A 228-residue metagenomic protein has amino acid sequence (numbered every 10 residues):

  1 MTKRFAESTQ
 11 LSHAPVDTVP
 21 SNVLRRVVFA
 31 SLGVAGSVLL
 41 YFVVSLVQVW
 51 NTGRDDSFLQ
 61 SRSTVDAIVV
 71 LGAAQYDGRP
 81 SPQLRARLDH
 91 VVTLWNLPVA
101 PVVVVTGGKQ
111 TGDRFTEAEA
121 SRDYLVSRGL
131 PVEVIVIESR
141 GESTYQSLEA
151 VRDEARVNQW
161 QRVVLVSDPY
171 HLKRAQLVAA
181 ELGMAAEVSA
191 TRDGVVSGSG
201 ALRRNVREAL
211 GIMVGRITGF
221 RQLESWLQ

Functional and structural regions predicted by a protein language model:
R4-F5, T9, L46-V206: A structural signal for short, hydrophobic/glycine-enriched beta-strand patches
S12-L59: N-terminal type II signal-anchor transmembrane helix that functions as the membrane-insertion/stop-transfer segment
S21-N22, Q83, I212: General helical secondary-structure elements
R26-V27, L88, I217: Hydrophobic alpha-helical segments, especially transmembrane helices and their immediate juxtamembrane helical caps
A201-S225: A transmembrane-helix-recognition feature enriched in membrane-embedded lipid enzymes and envelope glyco-/phospholipid
